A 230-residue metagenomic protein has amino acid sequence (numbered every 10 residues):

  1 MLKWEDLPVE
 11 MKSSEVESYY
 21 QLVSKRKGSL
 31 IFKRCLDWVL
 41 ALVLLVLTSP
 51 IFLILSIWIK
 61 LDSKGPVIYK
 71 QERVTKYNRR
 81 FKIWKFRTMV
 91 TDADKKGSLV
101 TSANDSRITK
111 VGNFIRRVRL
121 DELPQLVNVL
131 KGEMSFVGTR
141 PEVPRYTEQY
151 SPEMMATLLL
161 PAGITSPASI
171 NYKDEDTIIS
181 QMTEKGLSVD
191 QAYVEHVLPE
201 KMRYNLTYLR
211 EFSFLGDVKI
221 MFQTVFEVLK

Functional and structural regions predicted by a protein language model:
L2, L159-K230: C-terminal terminal-structure detector
L2-E15, Y20-A93, Y208-K230: A hydrophobic, helix-centered structural microdomain
E5, V9-K12, Y69-R107, A168-P199: Short, glycine-rich, amphipathic interfacial segments at transmembrane boundaries or analogous
V23, L45, L99-A103, L158: Residue-level "hotspot" positions that anchor or transmit function at local structural transition points
A41, S56, Y69, T109-N113 (+2 more regions): Positions in alpha-helical segments
F52, K64-P66, M134-V137, M154 (+2 more regions): A short hydrophobic/aromatic micro-motif that marks alpha-helical segments and, especially, helix-coil
L55, S98, V137-T139, R145 (+2 more regions): Short, hydrophobic secondary-structure boundary micro-motifs
S102-P167: A short, structured surface patch at a secondary-structure boundary
